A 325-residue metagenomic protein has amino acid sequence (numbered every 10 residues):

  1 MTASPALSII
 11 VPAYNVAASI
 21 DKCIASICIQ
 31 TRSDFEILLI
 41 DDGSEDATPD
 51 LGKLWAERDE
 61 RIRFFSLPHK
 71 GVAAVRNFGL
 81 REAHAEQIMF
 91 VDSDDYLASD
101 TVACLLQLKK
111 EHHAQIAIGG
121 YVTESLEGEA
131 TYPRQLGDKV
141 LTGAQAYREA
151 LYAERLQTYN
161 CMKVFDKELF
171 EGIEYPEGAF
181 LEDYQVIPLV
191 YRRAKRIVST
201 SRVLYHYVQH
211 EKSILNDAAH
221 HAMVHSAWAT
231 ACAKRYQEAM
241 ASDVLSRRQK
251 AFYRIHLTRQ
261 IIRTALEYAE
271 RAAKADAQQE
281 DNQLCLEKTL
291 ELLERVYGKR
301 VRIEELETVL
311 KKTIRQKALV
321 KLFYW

Functional and structural regions predicted by a protein language model:
M1, E270-W325: Membrane-interface aromatic/basic loop that binds lipid-linked glycans or pyrophosphate carriers, typified by
V11, D34-G43, R63-P68, D92-S93: Short beta-strand/loop segment that forms part of the nucleotide-sugar
A25-D34: Short, acidic, metal-binding catalytic loop of nucleotide-sugar glycosyltransferases
S26, D41-L51: A conserved acidic beta->alpha catalytic loop
L67-A83: Glycine-rich, basic loop-to-helix element that forms the pyrophosphate-binding segment of sugar-nucleotide handling
V72-A73, S93-V198, V208-M223: Donor-binding/catalytic cores of nucleotide-activated saccharide and glycerol-phosphate transferases/polymerases
I88: Short aromatic/hydrophobic "clamp" motif used to bind/position activated sugar donors
L204-E211, D217-L245, T264-E267, R271-Y297: Catalytic core of nucleotide-sugar-dependent glycosyltransferases
